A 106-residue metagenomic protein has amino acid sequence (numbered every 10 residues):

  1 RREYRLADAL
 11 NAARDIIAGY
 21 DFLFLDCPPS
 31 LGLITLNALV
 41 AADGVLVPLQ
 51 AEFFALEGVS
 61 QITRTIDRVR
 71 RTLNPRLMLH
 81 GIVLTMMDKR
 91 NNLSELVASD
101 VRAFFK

Functional and structural regions predicted by a protein language model:
R1-L6: Short glycine-rich substrate-engagement loop in P-loop NTPases that contacts/grips substrate
N11-K106: Conserved catalytic-core segment of NTP-binding enzymes
